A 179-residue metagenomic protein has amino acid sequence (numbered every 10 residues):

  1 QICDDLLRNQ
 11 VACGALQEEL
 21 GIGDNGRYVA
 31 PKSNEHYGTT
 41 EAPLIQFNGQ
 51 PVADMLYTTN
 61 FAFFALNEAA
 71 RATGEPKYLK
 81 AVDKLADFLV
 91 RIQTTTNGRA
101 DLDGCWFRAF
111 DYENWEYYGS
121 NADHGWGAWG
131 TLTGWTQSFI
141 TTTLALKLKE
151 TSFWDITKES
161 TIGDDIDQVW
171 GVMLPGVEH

Functional and structural regions predicted by a protein language model:
Q1-H179: Glycan-recognition and catalytic cores of secretory/periplasmic carbohydrate-active enzymes
